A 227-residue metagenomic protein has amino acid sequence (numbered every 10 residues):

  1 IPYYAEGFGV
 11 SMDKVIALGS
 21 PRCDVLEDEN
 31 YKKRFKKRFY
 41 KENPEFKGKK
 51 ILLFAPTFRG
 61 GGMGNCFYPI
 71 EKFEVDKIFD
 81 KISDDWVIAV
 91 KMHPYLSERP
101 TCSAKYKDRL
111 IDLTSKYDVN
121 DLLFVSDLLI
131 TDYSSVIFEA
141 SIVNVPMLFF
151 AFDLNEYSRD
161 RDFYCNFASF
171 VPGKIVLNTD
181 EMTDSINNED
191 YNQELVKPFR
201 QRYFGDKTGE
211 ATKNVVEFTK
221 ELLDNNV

Functional and structural regions predicted by a protein language model:
I1, M12, D85-W86, K107 (+2 more regions): Short, well-ordered alpha-helix to beta-strand connector turns
I1, P21-C23, T57-G61, P94-S97 (+4 more regions): Short, solvent-exposed loop/turn segments at secondary-structure junctions
P2-P21: Helix-loop-beta element that forms the nucleotide-linked donor phosphate-binding surface in glycosyltransferases
M12, S103-D108, S135-Y203: Catalytic binding pocket for nucleotide-activated donors in carbohydrate/polymer assembly enzymes
V15, P21-C102, V176, K207 (+1 more regions): Conserved catalytic-core segment of nucleotide-activated headgroup transferases in glycan assembly
V25-E29, D121-L123, S158-Y164: Short, charged, surface-exposed secondary-structure boundary motifs
A89, P94-F138: Donor nucleotide-activated moiety binding/catalytic core segment of transferases that use nucleotide-activated donors
T208-V227: C-terminal alpha-helical cap of glycosyltransferases
